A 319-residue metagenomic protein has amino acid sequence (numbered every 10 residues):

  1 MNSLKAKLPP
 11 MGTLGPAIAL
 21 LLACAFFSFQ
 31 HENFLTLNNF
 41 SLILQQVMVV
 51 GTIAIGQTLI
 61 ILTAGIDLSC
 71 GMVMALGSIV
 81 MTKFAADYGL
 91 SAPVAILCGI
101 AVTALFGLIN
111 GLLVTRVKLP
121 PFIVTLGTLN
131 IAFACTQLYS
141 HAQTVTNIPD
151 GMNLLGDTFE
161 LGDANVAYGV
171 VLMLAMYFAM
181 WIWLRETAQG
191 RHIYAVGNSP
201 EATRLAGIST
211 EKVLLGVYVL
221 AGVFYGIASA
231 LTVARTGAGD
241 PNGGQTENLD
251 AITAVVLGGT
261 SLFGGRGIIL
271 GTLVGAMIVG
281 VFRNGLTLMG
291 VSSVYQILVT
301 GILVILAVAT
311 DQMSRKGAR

Functional and structural regions predicted by a protein language model:
M1-A25, F178-A179, R204-K212, L286-R319: Cytosolic-side transmembrane-helix boundaries in multi-pass membrane proteins
T13-I18, I43, V50-G51, M72-L76 (+8 more regions): Hydrophobic alpha-helical transmembrane segments
A19-L35, T63, Q137-S140, M180-A188: Structural signal for alpha-helical transmembrane segments and their membrane-water exit/capping regions in multi-pass
A23-Y88, L113-L119, V255, G259-L270 (+2 more regions): Single transmembrane alpha-helix segments in multi-pass membrane proteins
G89-L129, V274-G275: Alpha-helical transmembrane segments within multi-pass membrane transporters and channels
L90-G99, L105-N110, G162-G239: Helix-loop-helix "hairpin" substructures at the membrane interface of multi-pass membrane proteins
V117, P121-E186, V213-G216, R235-G244: Transmembrane helix-bundle core of multi-pass membrane transporters and related energy-transducing complexes
Y218, Y225, R235-G301: Transmembrane alpha-helical segments in multi-pass inner-membrane proteins
